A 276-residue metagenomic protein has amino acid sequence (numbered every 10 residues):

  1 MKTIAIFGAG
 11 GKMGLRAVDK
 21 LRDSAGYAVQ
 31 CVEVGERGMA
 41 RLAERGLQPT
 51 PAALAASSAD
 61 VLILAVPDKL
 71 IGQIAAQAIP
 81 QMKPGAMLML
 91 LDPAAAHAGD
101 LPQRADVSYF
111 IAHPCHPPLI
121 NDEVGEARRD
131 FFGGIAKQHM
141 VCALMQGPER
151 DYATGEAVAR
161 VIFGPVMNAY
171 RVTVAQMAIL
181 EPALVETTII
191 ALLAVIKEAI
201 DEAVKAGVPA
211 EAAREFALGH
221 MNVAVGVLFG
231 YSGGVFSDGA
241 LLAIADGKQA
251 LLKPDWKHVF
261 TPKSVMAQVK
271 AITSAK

Functional and structural regions predicted by a protein language model:
M1-Q48: NAD(P)+-binding Rossmann beta1-loop-alpha1 motif at the extreme N-terminus of oxidoreductases
G11-R16, I71-I74, L119-N121: Short glycine/serine/threonine-rich phosphate/pyrophosphate-binding segments that cradle anionic phosphate groups
L54-D100: Rossmann-fold NAD(P) dinucleotide-binding segment
L91-E181: Rossmann-fold dinucleotide-binding core
A136, V208-K276: NAD(P)-dependent Rossmann-like dehydrogenase/reductase catalytic/cofactor-binding core
E181-I190: A short glycine-threonine-serine/GTX helix/turn-capping micro-motif
K197-V204: Amphipathic alpha-helical segments within well-ordered protein domains
